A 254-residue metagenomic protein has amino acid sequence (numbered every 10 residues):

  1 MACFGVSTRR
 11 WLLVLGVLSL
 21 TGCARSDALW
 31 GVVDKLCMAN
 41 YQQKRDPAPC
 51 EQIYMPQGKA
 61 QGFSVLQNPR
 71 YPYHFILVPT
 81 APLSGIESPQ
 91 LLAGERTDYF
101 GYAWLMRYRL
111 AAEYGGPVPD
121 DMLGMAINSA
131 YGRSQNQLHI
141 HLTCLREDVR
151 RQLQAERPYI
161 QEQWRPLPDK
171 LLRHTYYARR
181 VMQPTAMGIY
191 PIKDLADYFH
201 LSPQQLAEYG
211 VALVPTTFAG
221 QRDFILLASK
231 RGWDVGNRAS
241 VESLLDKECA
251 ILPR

Functional and structural regions predicted by a protein language model:
M1-L12: Bacterial N-terminal signal peptides that target proteins for export
V6-S7, L18, R25: Intrinsically disordered, low-complexity segments enriched in Ser/Pro/Gly/Ala and basic residues
W11-T21: Bacterial N-terminal signal peptides
A24-R254: HIT superfamily nucleotide-processing domains
